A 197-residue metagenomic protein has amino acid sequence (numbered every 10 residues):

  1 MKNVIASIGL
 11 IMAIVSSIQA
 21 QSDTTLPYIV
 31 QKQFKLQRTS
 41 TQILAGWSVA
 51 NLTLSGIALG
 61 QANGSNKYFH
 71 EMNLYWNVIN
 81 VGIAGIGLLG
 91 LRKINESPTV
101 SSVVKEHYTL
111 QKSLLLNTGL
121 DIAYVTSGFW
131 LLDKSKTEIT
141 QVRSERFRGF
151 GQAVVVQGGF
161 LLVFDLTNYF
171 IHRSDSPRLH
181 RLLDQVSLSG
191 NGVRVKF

Functional and structural regions predicted by a protein language model:
N3-M12, Q19-I43, L89, K93-K112 (+4 more regions): Replace "edges of transmembrane helices
M12-V15, T53, G82, T126: Alpha-helical transmembrane segments
W47-F69: Long, highly hydrophobic alpha-helical transmembrane signal-anchor segments
L54-A58, I79-I94: Canonical alpha-helical transmembrane segments
G64-N80: Loop-to-helix transition at the N-terminal end of transmembrane alpha-helices
